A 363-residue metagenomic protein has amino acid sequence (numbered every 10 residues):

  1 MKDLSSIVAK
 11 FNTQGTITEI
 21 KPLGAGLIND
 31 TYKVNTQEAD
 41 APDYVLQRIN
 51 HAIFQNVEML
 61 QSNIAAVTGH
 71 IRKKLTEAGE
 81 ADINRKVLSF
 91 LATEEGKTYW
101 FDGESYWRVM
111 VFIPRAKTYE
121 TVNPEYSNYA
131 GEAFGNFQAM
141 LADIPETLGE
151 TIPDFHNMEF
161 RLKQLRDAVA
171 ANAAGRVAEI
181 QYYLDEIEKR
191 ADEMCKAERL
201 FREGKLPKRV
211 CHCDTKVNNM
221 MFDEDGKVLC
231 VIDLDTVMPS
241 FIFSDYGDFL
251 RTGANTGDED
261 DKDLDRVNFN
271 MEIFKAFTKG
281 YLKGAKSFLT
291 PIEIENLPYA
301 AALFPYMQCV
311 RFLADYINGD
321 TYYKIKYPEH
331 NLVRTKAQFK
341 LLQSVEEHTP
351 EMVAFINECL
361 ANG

Functional and structural regions predicted by a protein language model:
M1-K21, I71: Juxta-kinase regulatory segment immediately upstream of eukaryotic protein kinase catalytic domains
I7, N136, E186-E193, A276 (+2 more regions): Amphipathic alpha-helical segments that form well-ordered structural scaffolds and often line/cohere around active
E19-A170, I242, G253, D258-L264 (+5 more regions): Conserved ATP-binding subdomain of kinase catalytic cores across diverse folds
K21, A25, Q47-R48, F54-E58 (+7 more regions): ATP-dependent phospho-/nucleotidyl transfer catalytic cores
Y44, K86, R108, R209 (+2 more regions): Protein kinase-like catalytic core scaffold
Q55, D223-L289, Y322-N331: Active-site Asp-x-Gly
L60, A130, G204, C213 (+5 more regions): Active-site-proximal structural scaffolding
F160, K275, K279-N357: Helix-rich C-terminal or lid/interface subdomains of diverse kinases
